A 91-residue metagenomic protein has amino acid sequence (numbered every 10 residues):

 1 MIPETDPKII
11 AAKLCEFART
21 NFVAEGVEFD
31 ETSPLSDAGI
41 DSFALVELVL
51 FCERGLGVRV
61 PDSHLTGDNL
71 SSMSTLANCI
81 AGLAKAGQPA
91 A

Functional and structural regions predicted by a protein language model:
I2-V27, N78-A91: Thiotemplate assembly-line natural product biosynthesis machinery
T20-D37, V58-H64: Phosphopantetheine carrier-protein modules
D37, R54, S72: Short Asp/Glu-rich motifs
S42: Catalytic nucleophile serine of serine hydrolases, specifically the conserved "nucleophile elbow" pentapeptide
V46-N69: Phosphopantetheinylated carrier protein domains
S71-C79: Short, cationic-aromatic polyanion-contact patches
